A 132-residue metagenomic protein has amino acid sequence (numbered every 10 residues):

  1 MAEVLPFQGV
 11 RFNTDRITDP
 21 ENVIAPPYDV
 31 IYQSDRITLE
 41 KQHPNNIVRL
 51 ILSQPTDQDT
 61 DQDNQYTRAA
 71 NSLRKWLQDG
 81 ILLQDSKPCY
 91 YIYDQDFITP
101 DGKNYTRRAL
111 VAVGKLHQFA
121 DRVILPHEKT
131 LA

Functional and structural regions predicted by a protein language model:
M1-L131: A cross-family signal for N-terminal binding/gating loops and helix N-caps that shape access to the active site
